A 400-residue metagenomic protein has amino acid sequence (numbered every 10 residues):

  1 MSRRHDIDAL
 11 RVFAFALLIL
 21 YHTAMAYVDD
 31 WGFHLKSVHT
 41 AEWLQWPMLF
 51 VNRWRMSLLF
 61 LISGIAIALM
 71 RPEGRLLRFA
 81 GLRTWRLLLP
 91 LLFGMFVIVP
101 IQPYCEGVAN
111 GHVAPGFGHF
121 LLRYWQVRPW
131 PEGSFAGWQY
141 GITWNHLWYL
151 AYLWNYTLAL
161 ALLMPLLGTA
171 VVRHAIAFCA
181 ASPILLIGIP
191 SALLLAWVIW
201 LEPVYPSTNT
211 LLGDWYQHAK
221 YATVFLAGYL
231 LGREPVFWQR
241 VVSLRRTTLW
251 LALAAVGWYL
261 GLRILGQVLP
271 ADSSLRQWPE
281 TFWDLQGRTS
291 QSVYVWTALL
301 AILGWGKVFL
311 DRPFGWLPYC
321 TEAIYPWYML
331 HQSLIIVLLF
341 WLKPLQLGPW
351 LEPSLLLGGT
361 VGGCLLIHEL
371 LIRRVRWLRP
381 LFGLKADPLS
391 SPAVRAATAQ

Functional and structural regions predicted by a protein language model:
M1-Q400: Alpha-helical transmembrane segments and their immediate juxtamembrane cytosolic regions
